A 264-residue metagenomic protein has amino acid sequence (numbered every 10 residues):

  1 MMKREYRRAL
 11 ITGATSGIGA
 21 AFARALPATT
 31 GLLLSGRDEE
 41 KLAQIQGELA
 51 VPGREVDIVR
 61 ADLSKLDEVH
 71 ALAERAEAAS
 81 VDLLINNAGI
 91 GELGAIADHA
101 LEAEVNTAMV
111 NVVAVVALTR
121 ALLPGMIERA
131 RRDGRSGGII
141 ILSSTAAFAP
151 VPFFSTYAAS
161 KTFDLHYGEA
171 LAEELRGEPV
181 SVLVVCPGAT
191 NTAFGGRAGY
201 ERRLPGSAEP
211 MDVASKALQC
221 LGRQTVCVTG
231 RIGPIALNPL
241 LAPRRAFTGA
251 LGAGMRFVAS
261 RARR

Functional and structural regions predicted by a protein language model:
T15-S16: Conserved glycine-rich cofactor-binding loop
T29-Q44: Conserved glycine-rich Rossmann-like NAD(P)H-binding loop of the short-chain dehydrogenase/reductase
N87-E92: Conserved NAD(P)H cofactor-binding loop of Rossmann-fold oxidoreductase domains
A95-N106: Substrate-binding pocket helix/loop in short-chain dehydrogenase/reductase
T119, S160: Active-site helix of classical SDR
S144: Residue(s) in the substrate-gating loop at a strand-loop-helix junction that position the organic substrate next
V184, E201-L237: C-terminal helical subdomain
